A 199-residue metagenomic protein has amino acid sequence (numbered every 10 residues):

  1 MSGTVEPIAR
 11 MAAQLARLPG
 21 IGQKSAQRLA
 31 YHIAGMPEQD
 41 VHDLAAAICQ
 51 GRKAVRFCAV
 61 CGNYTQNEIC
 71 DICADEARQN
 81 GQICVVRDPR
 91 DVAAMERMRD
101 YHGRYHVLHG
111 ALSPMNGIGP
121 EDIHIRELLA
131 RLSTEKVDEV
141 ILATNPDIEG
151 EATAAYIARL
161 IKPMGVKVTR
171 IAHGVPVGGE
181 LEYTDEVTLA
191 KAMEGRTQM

Functional and structural regions predicted by a protein language model:
S2-I8, R17, Q27-V92: Cys/His-rich Zn2+-binding cysteine-cluster or related metal-binding knuckle/ribbon modules and their
G3, M36, D40, N116-P120 (+2 more regions): Catalytic cores of large soluble enzymes that bind and process phosphate-bearing ligands
A9-A13, Q27-Y31, H42, A46 (+5 more regions): Solvent-exposed alpha-helical segments within well-ordered globular domains of core cellular machineries
R10, H102, L129-I141, N145-M199: Long C-terminal interaction/binding lobes of large macromolecular proteins
Q14, L18, M36, G51-A54 (+10 more regions): Conserved, well-folded catalytic cores of nucleic-acid-processing and energy-transducing macromolecular machines
A26, D75-I141: Extended interfacial segments that mediate partner engagement and assembly in macromolecular machines
R28, D43, R56, E68 (+7 more regions): Residue-level signal for pocket-adjacent positions within structured domains
